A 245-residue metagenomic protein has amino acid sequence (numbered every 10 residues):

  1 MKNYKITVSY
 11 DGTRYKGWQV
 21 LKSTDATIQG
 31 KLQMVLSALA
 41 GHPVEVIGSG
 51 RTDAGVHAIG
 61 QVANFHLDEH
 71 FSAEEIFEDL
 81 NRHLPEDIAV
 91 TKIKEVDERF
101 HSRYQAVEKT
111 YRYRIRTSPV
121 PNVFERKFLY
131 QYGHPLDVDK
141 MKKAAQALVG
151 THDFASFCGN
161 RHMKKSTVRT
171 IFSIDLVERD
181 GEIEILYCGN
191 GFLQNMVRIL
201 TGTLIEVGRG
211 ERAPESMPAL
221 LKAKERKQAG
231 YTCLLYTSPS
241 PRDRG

Functional and structural regions predicted by a protein language model:
Y4-S9, Y111: Active-site-flanking beta-strand signature of metal-NTP-handling nucleotidyl enzymes and homologous cyclase-like
V8, F65-E69, I115, H134: Short beta-strand-to-loop capping motifs
T24-V35: Short catalytic helix/loop segments, enriched in acidic residues and glycine and frequently bearing histidine
P43-D68: Short, charge-patterned binding micro-sites
I76-R82: Short amphipathic alpha-helices in soluble, non-transmembrane regions that often serve as interface/regulatory elements
I88, I93-C188: Non-catalytic RNA-recognition surface used by pseudouridine synthases
L186-Y187, N195-I199, T203-L221, A229: Short conserved catalytic/interaction loops centered on acidic-Pro-aromatic/His motifs
Y236-G245: Conserved small/polar residues in nucleotide/adenosyl-binding loops
